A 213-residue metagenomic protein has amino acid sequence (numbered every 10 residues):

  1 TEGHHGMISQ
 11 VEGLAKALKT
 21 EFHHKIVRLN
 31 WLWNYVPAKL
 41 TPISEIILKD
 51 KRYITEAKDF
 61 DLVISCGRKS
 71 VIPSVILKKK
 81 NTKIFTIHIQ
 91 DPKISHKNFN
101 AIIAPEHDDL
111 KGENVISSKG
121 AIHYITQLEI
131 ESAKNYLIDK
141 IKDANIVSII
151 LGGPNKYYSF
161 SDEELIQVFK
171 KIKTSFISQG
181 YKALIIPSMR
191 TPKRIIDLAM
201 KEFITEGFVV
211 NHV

Functional and structural regions predicted by a protein language model:
T1-D50, K58: N-terminal pre-catalytic "stem/leader" segment of glycosyltransferase-like enzymes
V11, K58, L62, I72-I87: Glycosyltransferases and closely related glycan-assembly transferases that use nucleotide-activated donors
H24-I26, I103-A104, K182-M189: Short internal beta-strands
E45-D59, K78-K80, M200: Short, well-structured alpha-helical segments in soluble
D61-L62, F85, A101, I146 (+1 more regions): Structural motif
K97-S161: A nucleotide-sugar donor-handling region in carbohydrate enzymes
D143-N145, P154-P187, T191-P192: Conserved catalytic-core segment of nucleotide-activated headgroup transferases in glycan assembly
S178-V213: Catalytic donor nucleotide-activated moiety binding site of glycosyltransferases and closely related
